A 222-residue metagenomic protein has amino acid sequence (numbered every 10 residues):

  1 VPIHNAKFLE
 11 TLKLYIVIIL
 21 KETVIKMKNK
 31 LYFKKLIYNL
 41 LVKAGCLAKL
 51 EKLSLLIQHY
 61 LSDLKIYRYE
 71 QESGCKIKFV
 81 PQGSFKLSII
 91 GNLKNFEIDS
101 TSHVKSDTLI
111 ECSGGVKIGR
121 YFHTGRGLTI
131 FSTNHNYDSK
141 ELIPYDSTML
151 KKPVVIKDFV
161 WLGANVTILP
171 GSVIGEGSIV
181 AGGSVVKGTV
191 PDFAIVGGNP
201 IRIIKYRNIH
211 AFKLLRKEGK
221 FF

Functional and structural regions predicted by a protein language model:
H4, V17-L20, K26, D99 (+3 more regions): Residues marking helix boundaries in flexible regions
N5-E72, G219-F222: Membrane-proximal basic amphipathic "stem/tether" segments
K86-I98, H103-V173, R207-N208: Flexible, glycine/small-residue-enriched loop-and-beta-strand segment within the central core of proteins
V116, D192-A194, R202: Glycine-centered loop/turn positions within well-structured domains that cap or flank conserved ligand/cofactor-binding
A164-I179, S184-G188: Beta-rich strand-turn-strand
I204-F222: Short, basic/aromatic-enriched C-terminal tail that caps enzymatic domains
